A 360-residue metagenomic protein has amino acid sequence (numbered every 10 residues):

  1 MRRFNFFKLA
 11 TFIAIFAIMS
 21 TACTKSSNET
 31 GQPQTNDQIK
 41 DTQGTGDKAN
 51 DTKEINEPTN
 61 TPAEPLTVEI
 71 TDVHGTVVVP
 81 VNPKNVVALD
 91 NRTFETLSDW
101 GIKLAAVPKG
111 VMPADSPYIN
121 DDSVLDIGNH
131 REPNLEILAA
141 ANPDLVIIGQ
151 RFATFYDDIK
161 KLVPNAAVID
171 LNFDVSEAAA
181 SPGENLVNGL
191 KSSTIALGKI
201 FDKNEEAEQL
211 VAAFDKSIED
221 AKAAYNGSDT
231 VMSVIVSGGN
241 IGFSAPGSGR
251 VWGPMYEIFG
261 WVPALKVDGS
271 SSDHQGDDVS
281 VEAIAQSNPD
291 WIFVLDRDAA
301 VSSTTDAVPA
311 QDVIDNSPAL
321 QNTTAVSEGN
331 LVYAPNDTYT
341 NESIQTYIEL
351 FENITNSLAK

Functional and structural regions predicted by a protein language model:
R2-F4, K8-F12, T24-R92, N204-V236 (+3 more regions): Bacterial Sec-exported substrate-binding components of ABC uptake systems
I18-A22: C-terminal motif of bacterial Sec signal peptides marking the signal peptidase cleavage site
D72-H74, L125-N134, S270-V279: Short helix-initiation/N-cap motifs at beta->coil->alpha
N85-I137: A short, structured surface patch at a secondary-structure boundary
V111-D115, A245-Q275: Alpha-helical, coiled-coil/dimerization segments enriched in small aliphatic residues
P113, T154, I169-A196, S228-P254 (+1 more regions): Extracytoplasmic ligand-binding site segments that recognize negatively charged/polar headgroups
N142-I148, P164-N165, I284, N288-I292: Proline-aspartate-enriched helix->loop->beta-strand connector
N185-G189, D290-K360: Structured C-terminal subdomain patch of bacterial secreted/periplasmic proteins
